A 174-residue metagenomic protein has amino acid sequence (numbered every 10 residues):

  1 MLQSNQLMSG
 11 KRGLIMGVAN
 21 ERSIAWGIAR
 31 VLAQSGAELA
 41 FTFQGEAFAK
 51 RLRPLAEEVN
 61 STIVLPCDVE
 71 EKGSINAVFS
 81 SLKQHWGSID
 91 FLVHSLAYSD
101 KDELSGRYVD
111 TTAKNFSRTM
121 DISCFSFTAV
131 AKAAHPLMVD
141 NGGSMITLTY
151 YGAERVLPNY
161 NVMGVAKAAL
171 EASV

Functional and structural regions predicted by a protein language model:
N5-F41: Canonical Rossmann dinucleotide-binding motif of NAD(H)/NADP(H)-dependent dehydrogenases/reductases, specifically
R12-L14, L92-A97: Conserved hydrophobic beta-strands of the Rossmann-like cofactor-binding core in SDR/related NAD(P)H-dependent
G17-I24, A97-H135, V139-L170, V174: Catalytic loop of short-chain dehydrogenase/reductase
A33, G87, M138-D140: A short hydrophobic alpha-helix cap/turn motif
S35, I63-V64, N161: Glycine-rich phosphate-binding loops of nucleotide-dependent enzymes
A37-L52: Conserved glycine-rich Rossmann-like NAD(P)H-binding loop of the short-chain dehydrogenase/reductase
A56-G73: Rossmann-fold cofactor-recognition segment
E70-H85: Conserved Rossmann-fold cofactor-binding substructure of NAD(P)-dependent oxidoreductases
